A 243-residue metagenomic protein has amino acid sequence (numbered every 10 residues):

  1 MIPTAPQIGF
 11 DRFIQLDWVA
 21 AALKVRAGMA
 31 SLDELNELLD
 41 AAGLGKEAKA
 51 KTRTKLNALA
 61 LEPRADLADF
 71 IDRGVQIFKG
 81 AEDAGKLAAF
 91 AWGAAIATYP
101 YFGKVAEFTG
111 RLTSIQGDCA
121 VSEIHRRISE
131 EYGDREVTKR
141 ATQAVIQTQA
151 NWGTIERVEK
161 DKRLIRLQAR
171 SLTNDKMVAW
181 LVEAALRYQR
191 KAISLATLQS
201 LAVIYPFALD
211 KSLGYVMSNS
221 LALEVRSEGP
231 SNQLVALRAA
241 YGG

Functional and structural regions predicted by a protein language model:
M1-Y101, E107-F108, C119: Eukaryotic partner-binding/assembly regions in large regulatory complexes
I14, L237-G243: Long, low-complexity, charge-rich intrinsically disordered regions
S31-L35, I115-E130, Q189-A202: Short acidic, hydrophobic short linear motifs in intrinsically disordered regions
E37-K46, R126-V137, A196-D210: Short helix-coil junctions and helix-kink-helix linkers
T54-L59, T142-G153, S212-E224: Basic amphipathic alpha-helical segments that dock to polyanions
A84-A88, D134, A222-L223, A239: Nucleic-acid enzyme cleavage-core boundary/entry regions
A106-G117, V121-A169: Eukaryote-skewed repeat-based solenoidal scaffolds used as protein-protein interaction platforms, primarily
K160-A239: Accessory, usually C-terminal, subdomains that scaffold auxiliary metal cofactors
